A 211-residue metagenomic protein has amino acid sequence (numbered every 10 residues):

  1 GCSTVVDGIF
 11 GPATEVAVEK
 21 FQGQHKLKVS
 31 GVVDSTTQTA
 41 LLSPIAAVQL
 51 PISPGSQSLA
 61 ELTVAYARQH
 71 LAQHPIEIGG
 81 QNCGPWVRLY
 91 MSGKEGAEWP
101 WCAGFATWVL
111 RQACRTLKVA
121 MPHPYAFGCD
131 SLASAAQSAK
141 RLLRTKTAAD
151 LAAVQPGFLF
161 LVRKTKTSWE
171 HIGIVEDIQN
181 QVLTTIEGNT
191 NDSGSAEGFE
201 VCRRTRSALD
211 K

Functional and structural regions predicted by a protein language model:
G1-S43: Short acidic, glycine/serine/threonine-rich helix-capping segments at coil-helix boundaries
G8-A13, G31-S35, Q57-E61, G96-G104 (+1 more regions): Soluble non-cytosolic domains of exported or imported proteins
A13, Q57-V64, T116-S195: ...with weaker cross-activation on analogous glycine-rich loops/strands in unrelated enzymes
V18, C102, A106, G157: Terminal peptide-recognition signature
Q38-V119: N-terminal capping segments
G198-K211: Low-complexity, Gly/Ser/Thr/Pro-rich intrinsically disordered linker/tail segments
